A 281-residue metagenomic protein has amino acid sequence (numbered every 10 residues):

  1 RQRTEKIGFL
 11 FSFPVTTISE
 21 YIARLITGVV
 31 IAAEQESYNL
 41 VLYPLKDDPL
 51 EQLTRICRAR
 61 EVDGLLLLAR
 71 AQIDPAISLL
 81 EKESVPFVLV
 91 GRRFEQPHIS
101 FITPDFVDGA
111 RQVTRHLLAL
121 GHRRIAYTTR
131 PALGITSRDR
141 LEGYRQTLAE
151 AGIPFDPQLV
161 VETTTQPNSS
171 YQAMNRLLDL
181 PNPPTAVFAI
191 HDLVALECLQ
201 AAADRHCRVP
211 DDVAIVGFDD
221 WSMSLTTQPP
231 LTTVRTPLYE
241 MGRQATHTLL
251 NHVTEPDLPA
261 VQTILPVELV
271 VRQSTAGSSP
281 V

Functional and structural regions predicted by a protein language model:
R1-E5, S279-V281: N-terminal helix-turn-helix DNA-binding module of bacterial transcription factors
R3, E61, G121, D156 (+3 more regions): Short loop/turn motifs at secondary-structure junctions
E5-R115, A119, D179: Alpha-helical recognition/docking segments in bacterial nutrient-uptake and carbohydrate-utilization systems
S12-R24, L42-E51, I102-Q112, T128-A173 (+4 more regions): Hinge/beta->alpha junction and helix N-cap segments in small-molecule ligand-binding domains
V62-L68, A126-T128, V160, P181-H191 (+1 more regions): Periplasmic-binding protein-like
Y171-V281: Flexible loop/turn connectors
